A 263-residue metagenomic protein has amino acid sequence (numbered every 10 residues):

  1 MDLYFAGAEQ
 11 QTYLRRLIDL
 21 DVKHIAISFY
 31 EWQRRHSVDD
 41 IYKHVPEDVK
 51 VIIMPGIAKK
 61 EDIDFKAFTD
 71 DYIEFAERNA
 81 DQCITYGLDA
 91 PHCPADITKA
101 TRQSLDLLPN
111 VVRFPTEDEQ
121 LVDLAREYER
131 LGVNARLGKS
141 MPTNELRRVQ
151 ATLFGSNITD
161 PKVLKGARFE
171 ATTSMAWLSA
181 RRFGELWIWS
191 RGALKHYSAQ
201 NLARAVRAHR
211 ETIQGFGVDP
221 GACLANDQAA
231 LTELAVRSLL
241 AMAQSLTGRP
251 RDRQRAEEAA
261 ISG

Functional and structural regions predicted by a protein language model:
M1-R102, I188-K195, Q200, D219 (+2 more regions): Non-catalytic, usually N-terminal nucleic-acid engagement modules in DNA/RNA processing proteins
M1-R15, I73, E77, R147-L153 (+1 more regions): Alpha/beta catalytic cores of nucleotide-metabolism and tRNA/nucleoside-modifying enzymes
K66-R181: Eukaryote-skewed repeat-based solenoidal scaffolds used as protein-protein interaction platforms, primarily
